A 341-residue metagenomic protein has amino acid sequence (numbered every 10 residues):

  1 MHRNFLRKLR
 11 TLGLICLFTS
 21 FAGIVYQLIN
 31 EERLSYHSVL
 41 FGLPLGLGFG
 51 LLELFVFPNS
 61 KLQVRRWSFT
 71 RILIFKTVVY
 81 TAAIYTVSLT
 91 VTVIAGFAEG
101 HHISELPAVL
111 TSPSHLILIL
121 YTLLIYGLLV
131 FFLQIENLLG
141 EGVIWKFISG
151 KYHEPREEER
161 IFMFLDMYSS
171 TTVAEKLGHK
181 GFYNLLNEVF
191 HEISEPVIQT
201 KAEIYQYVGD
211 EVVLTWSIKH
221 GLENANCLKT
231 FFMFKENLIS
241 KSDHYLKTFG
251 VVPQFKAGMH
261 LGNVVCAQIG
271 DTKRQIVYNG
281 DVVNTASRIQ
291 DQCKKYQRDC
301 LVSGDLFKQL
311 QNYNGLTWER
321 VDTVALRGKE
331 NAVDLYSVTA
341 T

Functional and structural regions predicted by a protein language model:
M1-L40: Membrane-anchoring hydrophobic segments
I15-T19, H37-P58: Generic alpha-helical transmembrane segments
F49-P58, F69-P113: Hydrophobic transmembrane alpha-helices
G96-E158: Regulatory cytosolic signal-relay segments
E154-K229: Catalytic NTP-binding/metal-coordinating core of nucleotidyl cyclase/transferase enzymes
T200-N226, S242-D281: Catalytic core of nucleotidyl cyclases, primarily class III adenylyl/guanylyl cyclases
H260, D281-G304: Catalytic/regulatory signature loops of cyclic-dinucleotide turnover enzymes and related class III nucleotidyl cyclases
K295-T341: Cytosolic regulatory/linker segments at or just downstream of nucleotide-handling modules in signal-transduction
